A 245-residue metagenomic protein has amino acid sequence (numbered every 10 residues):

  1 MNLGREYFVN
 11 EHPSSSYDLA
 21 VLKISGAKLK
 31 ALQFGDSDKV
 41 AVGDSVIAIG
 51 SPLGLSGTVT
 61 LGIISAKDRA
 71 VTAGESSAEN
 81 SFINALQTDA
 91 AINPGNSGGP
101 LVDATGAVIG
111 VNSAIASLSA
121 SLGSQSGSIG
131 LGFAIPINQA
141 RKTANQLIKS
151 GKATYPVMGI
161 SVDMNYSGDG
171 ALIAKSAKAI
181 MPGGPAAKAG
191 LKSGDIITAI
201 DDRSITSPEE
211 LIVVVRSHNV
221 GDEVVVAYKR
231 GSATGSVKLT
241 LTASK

Functional and structural regions predicted by a protein language model:
M1-G57, E209, V214, V224-V225 (+1 more regions): Conserved active-site neighborhood of the chymotrypsin/trypsin-like protease fold
F8-E11, I64, I173: Conserved hydrophobic positions within beta-strands
Y17, L29, I49-G62, D68-G98 (+2 more regions): Active-site loop architecture of trypsin-fold serine endopeptidases
L22, G43, A48, I64 (+10 more regions): Terminal peptide-recognition signature
L32-D36, I83-V102, A174-A189: Gly/Ser-rich catalytic serine loop of serine hydrolases
S45, S51-P52, A114, D202-R203 (+1 more regions): Short, surface-exposed secondary-structure boundary micro-motifs
K142, I148-V214, A233-K245: PDZ/PDZ-like groove recognition
